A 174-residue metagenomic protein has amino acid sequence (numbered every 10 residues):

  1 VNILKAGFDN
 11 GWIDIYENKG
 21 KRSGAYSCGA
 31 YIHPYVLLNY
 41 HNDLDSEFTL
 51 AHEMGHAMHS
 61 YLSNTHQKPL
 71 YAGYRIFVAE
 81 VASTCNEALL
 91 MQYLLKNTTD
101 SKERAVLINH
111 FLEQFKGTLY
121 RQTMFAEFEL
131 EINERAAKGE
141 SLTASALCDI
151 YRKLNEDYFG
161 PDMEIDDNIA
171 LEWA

Functional and structural regions predicted by a protein language model:
V1-A174: Cation-handling catalytic/transport regions enriched in His/Asp/Glu
